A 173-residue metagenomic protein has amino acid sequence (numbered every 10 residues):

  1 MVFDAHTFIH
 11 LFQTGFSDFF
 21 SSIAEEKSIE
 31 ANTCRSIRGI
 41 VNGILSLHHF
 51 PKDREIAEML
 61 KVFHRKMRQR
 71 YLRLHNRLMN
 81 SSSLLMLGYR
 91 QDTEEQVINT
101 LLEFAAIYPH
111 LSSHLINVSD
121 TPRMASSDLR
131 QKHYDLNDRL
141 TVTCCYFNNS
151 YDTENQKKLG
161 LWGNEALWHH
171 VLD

Functional and structural regions predicted by a protein language model:
M1-D173: Extracellular glycan-modifying ectodomains
